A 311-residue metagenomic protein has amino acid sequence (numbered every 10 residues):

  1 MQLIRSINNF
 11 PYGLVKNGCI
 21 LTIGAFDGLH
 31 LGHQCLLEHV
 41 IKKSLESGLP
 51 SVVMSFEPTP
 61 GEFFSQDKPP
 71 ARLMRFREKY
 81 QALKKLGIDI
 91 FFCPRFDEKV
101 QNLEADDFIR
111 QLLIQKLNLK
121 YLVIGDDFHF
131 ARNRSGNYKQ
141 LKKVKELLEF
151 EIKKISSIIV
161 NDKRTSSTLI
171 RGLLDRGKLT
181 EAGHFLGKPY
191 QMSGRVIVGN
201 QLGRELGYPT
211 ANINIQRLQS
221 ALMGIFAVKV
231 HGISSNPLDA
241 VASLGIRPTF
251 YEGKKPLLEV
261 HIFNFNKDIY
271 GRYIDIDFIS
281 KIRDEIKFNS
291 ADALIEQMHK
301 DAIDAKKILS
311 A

Functional and structural regions predicted by a protein language model:
Q2-F10, F92: Short acidic-hydrophobic, aromatic-tinged amphipathic segments that line or gate anion-handling sites
N9-G13, E98-Q101, I158-K163: A short acidic, often aromatic-flanked loop/helix-cap motif at beta-alpha or helix-coil junctions that lines enzyme
F10-R75: N-terminal catalytic cores of NTP/NDP-binding nucleotidyl/phosphoryl-transfer enzymes
H30, L83, L122, A182 (+2 more regions): Residue-level signal for inorganic ion chemistry
E62-D126, F130-L148: N-terminal Rossmann-like or analogous alpha/beta NTP/dinucleotide-binding catalytic cores that position adenine
K145-I246: Glycine-rich, Lys/Arg-enriched anion-binding loops that position phosphate/diphosphate groups for phosphoryl
G199-A311: Phosphate/ribose-recognition catalytic cores of enzymes acting on nucleotide-derived substrates
